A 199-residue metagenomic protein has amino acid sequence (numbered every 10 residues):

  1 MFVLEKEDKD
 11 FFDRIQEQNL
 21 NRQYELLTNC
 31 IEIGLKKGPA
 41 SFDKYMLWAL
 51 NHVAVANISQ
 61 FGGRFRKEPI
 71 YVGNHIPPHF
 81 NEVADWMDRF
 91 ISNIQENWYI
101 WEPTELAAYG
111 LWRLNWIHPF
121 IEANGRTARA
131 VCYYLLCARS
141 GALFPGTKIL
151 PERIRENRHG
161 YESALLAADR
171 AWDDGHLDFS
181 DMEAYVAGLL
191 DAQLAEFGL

Functional and structural regions predicted by a protein language model:
M1-L199: FIC/Doc superfamily catalytic core
